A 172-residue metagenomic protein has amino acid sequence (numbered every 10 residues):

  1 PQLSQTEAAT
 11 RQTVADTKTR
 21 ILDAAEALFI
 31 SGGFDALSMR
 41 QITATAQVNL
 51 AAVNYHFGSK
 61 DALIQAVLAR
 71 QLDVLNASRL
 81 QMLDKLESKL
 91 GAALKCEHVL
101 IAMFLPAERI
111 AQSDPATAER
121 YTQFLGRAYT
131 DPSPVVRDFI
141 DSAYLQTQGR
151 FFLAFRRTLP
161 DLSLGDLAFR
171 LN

Functional and structural regions predicted by a protein language model:
P1-D16: N-terminal intrinsically disordered/low-complexity leader segments
V14, K18-E26: Short, leucine-enriched amphipathic alpha-helices that occur as contiguous helical runs
R20, L28, G32-A62, A66-Q71: Helix-turn-helix
F57, G126-P132: Short helix-capping/turn signature of helix-turn-helix
A62, Q71-L86: Conserved phosphoryl-transfer catalytic core
L80-Y121, L171: Hydrophobic alpha-helical connector segments
H98, A116, R120, S133-L159: Amphipathic alpha-helical packing segments from all-alpha helical-bundle domains
F139, L159-N172: All-alpha amphipathic helical-bundle segments outside canonical DNA-binding/catalytic cores that form hydrophobic
